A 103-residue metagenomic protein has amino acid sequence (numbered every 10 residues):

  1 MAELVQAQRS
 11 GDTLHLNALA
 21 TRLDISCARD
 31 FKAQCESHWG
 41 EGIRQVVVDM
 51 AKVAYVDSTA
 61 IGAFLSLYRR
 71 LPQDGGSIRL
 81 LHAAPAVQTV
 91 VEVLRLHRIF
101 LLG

Functional and structural regions predicted by a protein language model:
M1-L16: Short beta-strand/loop segment at the start of cytosolic alpha/beta domains
T21-F100: Amphipathic alpha-helical interaction surfaces in cytosolic regulatory modules
